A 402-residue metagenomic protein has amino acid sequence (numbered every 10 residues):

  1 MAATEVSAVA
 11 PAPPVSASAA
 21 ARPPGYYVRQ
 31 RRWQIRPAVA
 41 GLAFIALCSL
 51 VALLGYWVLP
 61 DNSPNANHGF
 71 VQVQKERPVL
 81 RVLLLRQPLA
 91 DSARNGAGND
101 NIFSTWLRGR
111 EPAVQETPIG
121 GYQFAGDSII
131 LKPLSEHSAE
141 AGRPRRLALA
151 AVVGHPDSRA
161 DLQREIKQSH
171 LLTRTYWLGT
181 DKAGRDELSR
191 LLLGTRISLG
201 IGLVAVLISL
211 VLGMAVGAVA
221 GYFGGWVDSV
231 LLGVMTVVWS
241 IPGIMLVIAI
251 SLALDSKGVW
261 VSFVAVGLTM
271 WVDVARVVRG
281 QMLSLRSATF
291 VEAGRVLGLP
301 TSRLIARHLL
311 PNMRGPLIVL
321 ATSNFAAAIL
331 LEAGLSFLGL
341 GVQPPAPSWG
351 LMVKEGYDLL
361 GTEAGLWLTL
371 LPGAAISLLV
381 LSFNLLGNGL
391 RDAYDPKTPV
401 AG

Functional and structural regions predicted by a protein language model:
M1-S209, D358-G361, G365-P372, S377-L378 (+2 more regions): Gly/Trp-centered helix-boundary motif
T180-G402: Alpha-helical transmembrane segments of integral membrane proteins, especially multi-pass inner/plasma-membrane
